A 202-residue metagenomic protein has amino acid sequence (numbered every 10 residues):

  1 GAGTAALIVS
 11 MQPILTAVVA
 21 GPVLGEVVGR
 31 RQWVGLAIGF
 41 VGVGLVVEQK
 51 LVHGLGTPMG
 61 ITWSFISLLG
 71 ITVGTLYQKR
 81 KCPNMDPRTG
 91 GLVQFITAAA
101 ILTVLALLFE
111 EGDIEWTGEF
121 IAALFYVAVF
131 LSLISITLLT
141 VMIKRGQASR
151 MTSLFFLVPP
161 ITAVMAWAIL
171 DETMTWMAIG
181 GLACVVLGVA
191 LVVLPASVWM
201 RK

Functional and structural regions predicted by a protein language model:
G1, L24, V28-G29, D86-P87 (+2 more regions): A helix-boundary/kink motif common to multi-pass secondary transporters, especially Major Facilitator Superfamily
T4-M11, Y77-A99, A128, S132-A168: Helix-helix packing/entry segments at the starts of transmembrane helices
I8, L15, I38, G44-L45 (+8 more regions): Hydrophobic residues within membrane-embedded alpha-helical segments of Major Facilitator Superfamily
T16-V18, P22, V52-E110, L124 (+1 more regions): Transmembrane alpha-helical segments that form core, pore/gating elements of small-molecule transporters/exporters
V19, V28-K50, L68, L102 (+3 more regions): Hydrophobic transmembrane alpha-helices of multi-pass small-molecule transport proteins
V28-F40, G60-I61, M85-F95, Q147: Cytoplasmic-side transmembrane-helix entry/capping segments in multi-pass membrane proteins
M59-S67, E115-I134, G180: Loop-to-transmembrane-helix transition segments
A196-K202: Intrinsic disorder in cytosolic terminal tails and internal cytosolic loops of multi-pass membrane transporters
